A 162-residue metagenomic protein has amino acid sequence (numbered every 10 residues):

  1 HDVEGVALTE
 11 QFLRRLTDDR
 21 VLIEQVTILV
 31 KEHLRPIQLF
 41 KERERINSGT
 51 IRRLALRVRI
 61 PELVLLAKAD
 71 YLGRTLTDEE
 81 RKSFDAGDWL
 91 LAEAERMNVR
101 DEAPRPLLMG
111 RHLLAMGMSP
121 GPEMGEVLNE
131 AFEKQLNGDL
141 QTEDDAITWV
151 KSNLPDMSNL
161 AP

Functional and structural regions predicted by a protein language model:
H1-A86: Divalent metal-dependent catalytic cores for phosphoryl transfer on phosphate-bearing substrates
T9-R15, G73-P162: Charged substrate- and nucleic-acid-binding regions of tRNA-handling and nucleotidyl-transfer enzymes, centered on
